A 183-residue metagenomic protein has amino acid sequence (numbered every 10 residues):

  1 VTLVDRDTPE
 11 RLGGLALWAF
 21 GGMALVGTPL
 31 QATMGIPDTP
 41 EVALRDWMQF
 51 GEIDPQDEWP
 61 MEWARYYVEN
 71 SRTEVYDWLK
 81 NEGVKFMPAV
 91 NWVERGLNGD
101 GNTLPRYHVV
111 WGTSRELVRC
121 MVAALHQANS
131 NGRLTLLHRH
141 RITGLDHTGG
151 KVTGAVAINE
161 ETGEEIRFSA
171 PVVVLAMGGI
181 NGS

Functional and structural regions predicted by a protein language model:
V1-G22: Glycine-rich FAD pyrophosphate-binding loop
D7-P9, E161, A170-V172, A176-G182: Glycine-/small-residue-rich beta->alpha transition segments that form the dinucleotide
P9-E10, L17, H108, G150 (+1 more regions): Short glycine- and Lys/Arg-enriched binding-loop motifs that mark or flank ligand-binding interfaces
L12-A16, P29, N91, L97-N98: Short, solvent-exposed loop/turn and secondary-structure capping segments
G22-V68, M87-P88: Glycine-rich active-site loop/strand segments that organize a redox cofactor
L30, T143, I180-N181: Residue-level marker for beta-strand->alpha-helix junctions and adjacent short loops that shape enzyme
A32, E164, G182-S183: Short glycine-rich, flexible loops that bind phosphorylated cofactors or substrates
A64-I166, A176: Conserved redox-cofactor binding core of oxidoreductases
